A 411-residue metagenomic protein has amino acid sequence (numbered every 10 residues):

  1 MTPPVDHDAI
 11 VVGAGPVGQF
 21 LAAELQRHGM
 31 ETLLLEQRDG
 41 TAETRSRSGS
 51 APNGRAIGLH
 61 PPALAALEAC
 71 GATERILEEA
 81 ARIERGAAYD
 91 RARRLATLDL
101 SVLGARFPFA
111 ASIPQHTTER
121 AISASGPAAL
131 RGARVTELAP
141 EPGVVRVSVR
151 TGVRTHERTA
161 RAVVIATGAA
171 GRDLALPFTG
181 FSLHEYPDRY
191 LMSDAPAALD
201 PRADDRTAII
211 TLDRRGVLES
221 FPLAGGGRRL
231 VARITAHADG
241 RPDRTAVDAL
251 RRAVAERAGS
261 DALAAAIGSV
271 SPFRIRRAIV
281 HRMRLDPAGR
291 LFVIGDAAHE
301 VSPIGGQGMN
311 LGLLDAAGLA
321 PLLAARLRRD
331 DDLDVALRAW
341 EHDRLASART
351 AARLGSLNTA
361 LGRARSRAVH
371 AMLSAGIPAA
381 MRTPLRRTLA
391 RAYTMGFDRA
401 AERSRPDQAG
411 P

Functional and structural regions predicted by a protein language model:
T2-V17: Beta1/beta-strand and adjacent pyrophosphate-binding region of the FAD-binding site in flavoprotein oxidoreductases
V5-H7, V153-A162: Core beta-strand elements of the Rossmann-like FAD/NAD(P) dinucleotide-binding domain in flavoenzyme oxidoreductases
G13-R27, I122, I267, F273-L357: Conserved mid-domain beta->alpha element of the FAD-binding
Q26-R55: Glycine-rich FAD pyrophosphate-binding loop
R45-S125: Active-site-adjacent segment of FAD-dependent monooxygenases/related oxidoreductases
R131-V145: A conserved short coil-to-beta-strand element within the FAD-binding core of flavoproteins
A162-I275: Conserved FAD-binding catalytic core of PHBH/FMO-like flavoproteins
L322-P411: C-terminal helical "tail/cap" subdomain of flavin- and related membrane-associated enzymes
